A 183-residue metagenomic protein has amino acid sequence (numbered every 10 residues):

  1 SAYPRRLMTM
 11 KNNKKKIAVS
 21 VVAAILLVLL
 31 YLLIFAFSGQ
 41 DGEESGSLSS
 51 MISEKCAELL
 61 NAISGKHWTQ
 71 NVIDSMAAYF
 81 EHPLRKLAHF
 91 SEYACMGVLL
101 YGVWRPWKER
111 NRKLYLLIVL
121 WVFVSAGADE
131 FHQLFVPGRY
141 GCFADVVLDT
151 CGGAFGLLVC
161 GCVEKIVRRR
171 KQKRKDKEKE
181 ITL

Functional and structural regions predicted by a protein language model:
S1-T9: Short, Lys/Arg-enriched N-terminal segments with co-localized hydrophobic residues within the first ~10-30 amino acids
K11-A94: "…centered on the first transmembrane helix and the immediately adjacent amphipathic helix/loop
K15-V21, E109-L117, R139-F143: Membrane-helix interface segments
L27-L32, L114-L134: Small-polar-interrupted transmembrane alpha-helices in polytopic inner-membrane proteins
M51, K55, K165-K175: Membrane-proximal cytoplasmic C-terminal regulatory module of class A 7TM GPCRs
E92-P106, C151-V167: Membrane-interfacial alpha-helical segments at the cytosolic side of multi-pass membrane proteins
A126-T150: Interfacial helix-loop-helix junctions of multi-pass membrane proteins
K175-L183: Short, charged juxtamembrane terminal tails flanking transmembrane helices
